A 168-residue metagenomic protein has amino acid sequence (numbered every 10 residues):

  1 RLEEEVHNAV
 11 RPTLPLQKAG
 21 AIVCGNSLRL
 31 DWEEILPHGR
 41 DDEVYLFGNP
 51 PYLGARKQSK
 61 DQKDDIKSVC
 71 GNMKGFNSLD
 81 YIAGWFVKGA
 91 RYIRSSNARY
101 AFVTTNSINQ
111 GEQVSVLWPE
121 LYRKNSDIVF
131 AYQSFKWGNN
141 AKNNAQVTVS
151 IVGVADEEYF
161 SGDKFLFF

Functional and structural regions predicted by a protein language model:
R1-P12, L16-A19, S27-E34, H38-F168: Signature of N6-adenine DNA methyltransferases within the class I
